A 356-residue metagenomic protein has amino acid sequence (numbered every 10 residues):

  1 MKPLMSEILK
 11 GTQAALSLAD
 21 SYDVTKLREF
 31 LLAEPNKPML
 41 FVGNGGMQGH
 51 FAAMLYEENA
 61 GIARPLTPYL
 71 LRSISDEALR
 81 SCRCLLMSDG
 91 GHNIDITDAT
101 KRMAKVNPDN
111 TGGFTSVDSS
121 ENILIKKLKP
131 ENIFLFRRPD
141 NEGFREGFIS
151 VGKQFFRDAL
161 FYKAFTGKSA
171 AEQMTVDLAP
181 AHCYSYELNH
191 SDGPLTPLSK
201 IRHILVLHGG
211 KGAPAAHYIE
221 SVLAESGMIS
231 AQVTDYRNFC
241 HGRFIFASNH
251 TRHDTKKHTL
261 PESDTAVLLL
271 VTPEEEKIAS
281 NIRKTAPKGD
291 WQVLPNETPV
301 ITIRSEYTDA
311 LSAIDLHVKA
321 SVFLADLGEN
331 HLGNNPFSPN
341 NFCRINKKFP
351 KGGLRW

Functional and structural regions predicted by a protein language model:
M1-P35: An N-terminal, well-structured beta->alpha segment
K2-E7, P130, L260, D264-V267 (+1 more regions): Phosphate-moiety recognition in structured ligand-binding domains
K26-C82, L198-H250: Anionic-ligand anchoring segments at beta-strand to alpha-helix junctions in alpha/beta enzyme folds, i.e., glycine
L32-D177, K257-P299: Glycine-rich phosphate-binding loops that contact phosphosugars or nucleotide phosphates
N141, F155, A159-T196, F337-W356: Internal, active-site/partner-interface "lid" segment
Q154-A164, S221, E225, I314-E329: Short, hydrophobic/amphipathic alpha-helical patches that form generic packing surfaces within helical domains
H182-L205, G209-G212, V271: A conserved mid-domain beta-alpha-beta active-site/ligand-binding segment of alpha/beta enzyme cores
D254: Pyridoxal 5′-phosphate
